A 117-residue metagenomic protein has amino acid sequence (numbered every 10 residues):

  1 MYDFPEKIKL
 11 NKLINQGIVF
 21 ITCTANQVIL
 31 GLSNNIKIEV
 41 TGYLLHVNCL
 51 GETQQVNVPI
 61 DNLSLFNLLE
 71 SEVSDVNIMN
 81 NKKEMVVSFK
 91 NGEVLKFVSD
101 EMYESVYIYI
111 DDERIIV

Functional and structural regions predicted by a protein language model:
M1-V117: Surface-exposed, interaction-prone regions used to assemble/regulate multi-protein complexes
